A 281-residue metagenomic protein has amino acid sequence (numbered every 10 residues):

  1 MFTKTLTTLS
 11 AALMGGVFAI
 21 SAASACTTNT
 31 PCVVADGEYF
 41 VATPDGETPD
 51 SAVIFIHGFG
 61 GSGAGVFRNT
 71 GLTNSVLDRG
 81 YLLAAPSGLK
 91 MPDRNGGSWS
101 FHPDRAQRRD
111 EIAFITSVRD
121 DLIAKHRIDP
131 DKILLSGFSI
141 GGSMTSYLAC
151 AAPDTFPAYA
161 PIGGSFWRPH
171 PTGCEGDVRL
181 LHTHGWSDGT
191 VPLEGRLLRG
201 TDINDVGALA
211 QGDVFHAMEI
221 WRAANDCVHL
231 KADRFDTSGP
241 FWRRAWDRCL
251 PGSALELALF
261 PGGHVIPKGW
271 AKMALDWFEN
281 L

Functional and structural regions predicted by a protein language model:
M1-A11: Bacterial N-terminal signal peptides that target proteins for export
S10-A19: Bacterial N-terminal signal peptides
S21-A52, G65, D78, Q107 (+7 more regions): A domain-start/cap signature at the N-terminus of enzymes
N29-L134, A151, E194, A271 (+1 more regions): Serine-hydrolase catalytic machinery in alpha/beta-hydrolase-like enzymes
G88, A160-W167, G185-G189: Active-site nucleophile loop of the alpha/beta-hydrolase fold
R179-T183, Q211-G212, R222-L281: C-terminal catalytic histidine-bearing segment of alpha/beta-hydrolase fold enzymes
W186-D233: Accessory cap/linker subdomain of secreted extracellular hydrolases
